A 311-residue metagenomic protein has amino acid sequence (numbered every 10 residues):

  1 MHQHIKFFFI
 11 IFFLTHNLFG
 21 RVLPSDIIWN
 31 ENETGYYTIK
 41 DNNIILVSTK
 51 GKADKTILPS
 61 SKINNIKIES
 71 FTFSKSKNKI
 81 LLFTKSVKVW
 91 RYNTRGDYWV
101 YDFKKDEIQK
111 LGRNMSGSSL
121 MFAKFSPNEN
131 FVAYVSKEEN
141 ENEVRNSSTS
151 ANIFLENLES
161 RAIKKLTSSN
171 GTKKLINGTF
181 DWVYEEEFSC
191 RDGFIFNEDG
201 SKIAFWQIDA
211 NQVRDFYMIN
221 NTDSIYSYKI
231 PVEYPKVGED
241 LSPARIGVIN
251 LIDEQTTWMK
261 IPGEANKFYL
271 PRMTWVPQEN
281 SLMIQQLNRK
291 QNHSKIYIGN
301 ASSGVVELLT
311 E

Functional and structural regions predicted by a protein language model:
H2-I10, N17: Sec-dependent signal peptide recognition, specifically the positively charged N-region followed immediately by
I10, L14, P271-R272: Intrinsically disordered and other compositionally biased segments
L18-E311: Beta-propeller folds
